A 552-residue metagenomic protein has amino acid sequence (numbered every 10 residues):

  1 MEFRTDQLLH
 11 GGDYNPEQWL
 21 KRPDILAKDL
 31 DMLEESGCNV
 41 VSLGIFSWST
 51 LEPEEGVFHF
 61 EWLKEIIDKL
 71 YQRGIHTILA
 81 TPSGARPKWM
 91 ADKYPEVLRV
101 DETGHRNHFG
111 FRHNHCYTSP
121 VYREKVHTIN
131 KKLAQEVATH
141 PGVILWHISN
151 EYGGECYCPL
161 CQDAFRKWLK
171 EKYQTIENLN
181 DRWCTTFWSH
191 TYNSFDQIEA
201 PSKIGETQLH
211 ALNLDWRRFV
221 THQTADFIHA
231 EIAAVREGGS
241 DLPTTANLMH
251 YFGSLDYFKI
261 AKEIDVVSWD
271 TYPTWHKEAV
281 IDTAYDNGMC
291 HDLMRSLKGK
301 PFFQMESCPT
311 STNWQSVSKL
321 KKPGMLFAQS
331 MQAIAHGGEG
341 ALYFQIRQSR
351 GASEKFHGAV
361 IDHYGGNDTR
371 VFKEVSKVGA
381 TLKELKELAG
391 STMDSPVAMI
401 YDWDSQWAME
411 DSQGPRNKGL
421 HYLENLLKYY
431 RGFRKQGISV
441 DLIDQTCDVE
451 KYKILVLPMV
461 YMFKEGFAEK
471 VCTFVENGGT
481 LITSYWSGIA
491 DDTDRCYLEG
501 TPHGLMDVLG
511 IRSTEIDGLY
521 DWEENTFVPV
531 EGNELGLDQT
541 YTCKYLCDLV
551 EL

Functional and structural regions predicted by a protein language model:
M1-I25, L30-V40: An acidic-aromatic substrate-binding cleft motif
T5-H10, G37-N39, Y71-T77, T139-I144 (+7 more regions): Short, well-ordered coil/turn segments that N-cap beta-strands
L9-K21, G44-W62, N107-H127, S149-C156 (+6 more regions): The substrate-binding groove and active-site-proximal loops of carbohydrate-active enzymes, especially glycoside
G12, L33, V41, L70 (+11 more regions): Conserved, mostly hydrophobic/aromatic
W19-E35, V126-K132, L248-I260, K322-M331 (+1 more regions): Short, acidic/polar
L26-N107, K131-A134, A230-G239, P458-M462: Aromatic-lined substrate-binding rim segments of carbohydrate-active enzymes
T103-M289: Polysaccharide-binding and catalytic clefts of secreted carbohydrate-active enzymes
F195-I198, A261, D265, Y272-L552: Carbohydrate-binding surfaces of carbohydrate-active enzymes
